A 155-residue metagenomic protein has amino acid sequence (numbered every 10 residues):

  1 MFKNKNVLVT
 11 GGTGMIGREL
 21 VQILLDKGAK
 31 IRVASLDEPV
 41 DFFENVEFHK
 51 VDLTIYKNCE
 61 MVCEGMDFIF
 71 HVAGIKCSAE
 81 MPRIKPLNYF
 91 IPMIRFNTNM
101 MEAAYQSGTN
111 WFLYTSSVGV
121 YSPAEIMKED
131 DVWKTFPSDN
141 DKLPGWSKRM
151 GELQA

Functional and structural regions predicted by a protein language model:
K5-K27: N-terminal Rossmann NAD(P)H-binding glycine-rich loop of SDR-like oxidoreductase domains
T10, A34, I69-A73, F112-V118: SDR active-site strand-loop-helix element
A29-D37: Conserved glycine-rich Rossmann-like NAD(P)H-binding loop of the short-chain dehydrogenase/reductase
F43-Y56: Rossmann-fold cofactor-recognition segment
L53-P92, Q106, P123: NAD(P)H-binding glycine-rich loop region in Rossmannoid oxidoreductase-like domains and their noncatalytic homologs
Y89-N97, L113-S116, S147-K148: Short alpha-helix in the Rossmann-fold core of NAD(P)-dependent oxidoreductases
T98-D141: Conserved Rossmann-fold NAD(P)-dependent oxidoreductase catalytic core, especially the SDR/UDP-sugar
D139-A155: Active-site Tyr-X1-5-Lys
